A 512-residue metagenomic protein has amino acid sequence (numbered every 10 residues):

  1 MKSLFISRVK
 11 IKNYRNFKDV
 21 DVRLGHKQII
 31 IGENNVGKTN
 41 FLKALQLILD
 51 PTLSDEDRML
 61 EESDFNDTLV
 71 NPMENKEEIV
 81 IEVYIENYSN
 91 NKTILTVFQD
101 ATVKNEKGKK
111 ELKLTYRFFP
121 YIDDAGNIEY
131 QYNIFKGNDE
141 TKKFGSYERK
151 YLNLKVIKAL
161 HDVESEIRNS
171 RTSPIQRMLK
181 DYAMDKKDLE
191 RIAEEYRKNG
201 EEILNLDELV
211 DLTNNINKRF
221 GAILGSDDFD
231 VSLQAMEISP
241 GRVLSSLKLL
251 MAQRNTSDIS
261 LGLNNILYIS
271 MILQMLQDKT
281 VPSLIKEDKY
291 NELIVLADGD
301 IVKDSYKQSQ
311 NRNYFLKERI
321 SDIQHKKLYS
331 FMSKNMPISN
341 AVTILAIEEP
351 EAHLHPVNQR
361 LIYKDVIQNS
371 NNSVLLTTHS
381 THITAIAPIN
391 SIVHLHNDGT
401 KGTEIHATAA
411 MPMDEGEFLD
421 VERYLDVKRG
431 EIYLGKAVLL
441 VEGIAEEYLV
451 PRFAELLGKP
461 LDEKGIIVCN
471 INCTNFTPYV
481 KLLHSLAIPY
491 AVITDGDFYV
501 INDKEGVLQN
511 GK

Functional and structural regions predicted by a protein language model:
M1-D50, L244, Q253-K428, Y448: Switch/communication elements of ASCE P-loop NTPase nucleotide-binding domains
V22, P72-K76, E106-K109, S146-Y151 (+6 more regions): Conserved catalytic network of the ASCE P-loop NTPase/AAA+ motor domain
K43-E106: Conserved P-loop NTP-binding catalytic core
K76-I81, K110-L114, K150-L154, V342 (+4 more regions): Short glycine-/polar-rich loops that comprise or flank the Walker A/P-loop and associated switch/sensor motifs
V80, Y88-K198, D207-N214: Electropositive, glycine-dotted interaction segments that contact anionic polymers or phosphate-rich ligands
I85-N91, Y121-D123, H161-E164, L273 (+6 more regions): Conserved nucleotide-binding/hydrolysis micro-motifs of P-loop NTPases
D181-R254, I285-H325: Alpha-helical coupling/stalk and coiled-coil linker elements that connect catalytic or binding modules and transmit
K436-L508: Conserved helicase/translocase motor-coupling segment
